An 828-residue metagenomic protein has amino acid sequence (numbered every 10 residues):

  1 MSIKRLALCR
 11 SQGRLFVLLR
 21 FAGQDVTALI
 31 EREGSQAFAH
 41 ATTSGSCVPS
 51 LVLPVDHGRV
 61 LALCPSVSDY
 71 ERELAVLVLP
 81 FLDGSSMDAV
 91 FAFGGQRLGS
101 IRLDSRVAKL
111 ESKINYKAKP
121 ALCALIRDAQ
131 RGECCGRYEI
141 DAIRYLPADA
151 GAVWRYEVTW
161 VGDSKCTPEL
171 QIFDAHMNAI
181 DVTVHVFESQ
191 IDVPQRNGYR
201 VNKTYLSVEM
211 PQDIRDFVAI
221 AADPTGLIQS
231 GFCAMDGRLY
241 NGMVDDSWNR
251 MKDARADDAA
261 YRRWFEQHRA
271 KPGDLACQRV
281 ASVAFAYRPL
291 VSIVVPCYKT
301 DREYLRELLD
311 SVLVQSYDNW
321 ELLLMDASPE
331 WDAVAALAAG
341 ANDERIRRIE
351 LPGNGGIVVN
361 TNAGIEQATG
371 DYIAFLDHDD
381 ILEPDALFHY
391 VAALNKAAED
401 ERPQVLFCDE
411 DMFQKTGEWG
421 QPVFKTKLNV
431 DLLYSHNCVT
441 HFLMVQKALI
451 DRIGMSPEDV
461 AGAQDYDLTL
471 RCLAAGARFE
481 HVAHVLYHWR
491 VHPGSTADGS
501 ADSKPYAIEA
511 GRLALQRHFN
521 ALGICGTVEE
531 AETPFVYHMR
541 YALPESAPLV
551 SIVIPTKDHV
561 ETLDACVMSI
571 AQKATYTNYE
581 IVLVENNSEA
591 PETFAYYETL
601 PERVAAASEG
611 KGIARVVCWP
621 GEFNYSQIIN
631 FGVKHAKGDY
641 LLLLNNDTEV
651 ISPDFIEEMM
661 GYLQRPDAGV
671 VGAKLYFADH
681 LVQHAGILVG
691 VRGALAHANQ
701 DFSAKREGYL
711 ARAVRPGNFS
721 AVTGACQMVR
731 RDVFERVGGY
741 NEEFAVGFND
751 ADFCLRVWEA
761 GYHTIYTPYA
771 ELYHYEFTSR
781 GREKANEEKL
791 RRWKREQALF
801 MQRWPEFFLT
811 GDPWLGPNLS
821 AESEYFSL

Functional and structural regions predicted by a protein language model:
S2, C9, G94-W154, D181 (+13 more regions): Non-catalytic membrane-proximal stalk/linker segments that position and tether the catalytic domains
D310-N319, M568-N578: Short, acidic, metal-binding catalytic loop of nucleotide-sugar glycosyltransferases
D318, D326-A335, G353, L583-Y596 (+1 more regions): A conserved acidic beta->alpha catalytic loop
L351-A368, W619-A636: Glycine-rich, basic loop-to-helix element that forms the pyrophosphate-binding segment of sugar-nucleotide handling
I373, L641: Short aromatic/hydrophobic "clamp" motif used to bind/position activated sugar donors
D385-G420, H492, T648-G693: Conserved donor NDP-sugar-binding/catalytic core segment of glycosyltransferases
K415-C438, A673, G690-S720: Short, flexible, basic/aromatic active-site loop/helix in glycosyltransferases
L449, D459-V485, L515, F655-M659 (+2 more regions): A short, conserved alpha-helix in the catalytic core of glycosyltransferases
